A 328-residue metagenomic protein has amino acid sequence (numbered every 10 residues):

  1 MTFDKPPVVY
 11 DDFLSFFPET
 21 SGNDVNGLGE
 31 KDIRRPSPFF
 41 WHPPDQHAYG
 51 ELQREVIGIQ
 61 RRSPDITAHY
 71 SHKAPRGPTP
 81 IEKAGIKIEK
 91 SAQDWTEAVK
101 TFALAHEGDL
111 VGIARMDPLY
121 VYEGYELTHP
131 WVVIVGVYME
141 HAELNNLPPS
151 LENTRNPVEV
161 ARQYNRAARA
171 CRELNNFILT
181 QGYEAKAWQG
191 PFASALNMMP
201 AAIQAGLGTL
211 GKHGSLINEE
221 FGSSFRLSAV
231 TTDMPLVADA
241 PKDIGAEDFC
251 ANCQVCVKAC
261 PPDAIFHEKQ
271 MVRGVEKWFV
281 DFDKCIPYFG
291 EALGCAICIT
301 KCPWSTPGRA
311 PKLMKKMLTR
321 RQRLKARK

Functional and structural regions predicted by a protein language model:
M1-I113, E123-T128, T300, W304-K328: Iron-sulfur (Fe-S) cluster-binding modules
E89, Q93, K100, D109-R323: Catalytic cores of enzyme domains
